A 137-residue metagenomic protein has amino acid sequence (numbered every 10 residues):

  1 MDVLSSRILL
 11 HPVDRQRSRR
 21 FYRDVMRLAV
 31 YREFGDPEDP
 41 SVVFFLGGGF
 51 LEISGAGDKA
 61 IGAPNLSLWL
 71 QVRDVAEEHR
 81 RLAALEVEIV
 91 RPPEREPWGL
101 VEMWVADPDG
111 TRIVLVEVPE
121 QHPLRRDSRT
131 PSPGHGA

Functional and structural regions predicted by a protein language model:
M1-R19, L66-L68, P119-A137: N-terminal beta-strand motif that seeds the catalytic metal site of vicinal oxygen chelate
D2, L9-L51: Core segments of cupin and vicinal oxygen chelate
R7, D39-S41, S67, L100: Short hydrophobic/aromatic beta-strand or adjacent loop that forms the aromatic wall/cage of a ligand/substrate-binding
L9, A29-D36, E94-E96, V116 (+1 more regions): Conserved catalytic-core motifs of GNAT/GCN5-like acyltransferases
V13-Q16, L68-R112: Vicinal oxygen chelate
F44-G48, V105-P108, V118: Active-site beta-strand termini and strand-to-loop segments that position acidic
G47-L51, D58-A60, R73-E77: Short, charged/polar surface micro-motifs in flexible loops or helix N-caps
E52-S54, W104, I113-V116: Conserved beta-strand in the GNAT
